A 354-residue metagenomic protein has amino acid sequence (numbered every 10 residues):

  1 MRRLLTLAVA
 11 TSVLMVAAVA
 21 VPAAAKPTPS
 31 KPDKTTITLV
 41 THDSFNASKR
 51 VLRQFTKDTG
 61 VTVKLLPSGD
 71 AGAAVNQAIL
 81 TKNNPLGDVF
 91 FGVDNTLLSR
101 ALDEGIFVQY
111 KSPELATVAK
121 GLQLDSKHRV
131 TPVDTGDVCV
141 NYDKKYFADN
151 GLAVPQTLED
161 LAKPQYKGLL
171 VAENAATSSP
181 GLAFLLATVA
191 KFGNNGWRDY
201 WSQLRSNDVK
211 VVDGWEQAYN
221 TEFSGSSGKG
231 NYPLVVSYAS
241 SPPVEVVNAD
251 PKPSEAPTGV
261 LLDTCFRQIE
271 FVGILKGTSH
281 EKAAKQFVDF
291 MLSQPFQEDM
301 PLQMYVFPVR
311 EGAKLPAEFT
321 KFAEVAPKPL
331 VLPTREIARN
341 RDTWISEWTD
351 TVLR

Functional and structural regions predicted by a protein language model:
M1-T36: Short, low-complexity disordered leader/linker segments with a strong preference for bacterial N-terminal type II
K26-R100, S227, R354: Early extracytoplasmic/lumenal segment of secretory-pathway proteins
P85-F90, V108-K144, E159, L169-A175: A structural signal for short loop-to-beta-strand junctions that line the ligand-binding cleft of periplasmic/secreted
N95-I106, D125-A153, G181-K191, R267-G273: Periplasmic solute-binding protein
V108-A116, R129-T131, E159, P233 (+3 more regions): Short beta-strand->loop
P180, L186-D263: Ligand-binding pocket segment of bilobal, Venus flytrap-like solute-binding proteins
F266, V272-V331: Mature extracytoplasmic/periplasmic domains
A317-R354: Extracellular/periplasmic bilobal clamshell ligand-binding domains
